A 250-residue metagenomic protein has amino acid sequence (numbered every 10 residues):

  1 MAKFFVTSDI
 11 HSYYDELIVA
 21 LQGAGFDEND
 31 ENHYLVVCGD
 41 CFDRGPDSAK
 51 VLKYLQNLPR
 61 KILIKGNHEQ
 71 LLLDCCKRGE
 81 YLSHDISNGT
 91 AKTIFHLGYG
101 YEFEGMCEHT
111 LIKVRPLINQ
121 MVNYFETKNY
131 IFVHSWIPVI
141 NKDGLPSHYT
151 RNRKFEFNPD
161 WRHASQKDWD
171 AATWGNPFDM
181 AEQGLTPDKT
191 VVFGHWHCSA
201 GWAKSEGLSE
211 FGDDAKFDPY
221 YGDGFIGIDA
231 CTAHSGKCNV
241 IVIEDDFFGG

Functional and structural regions predicted by a protein language model:
M1-L52: N-terminal active-site segment of His-dependent metallophosphoesterases
K3-H11, Y130-W136, I226-I228: Active-site-proximal beta-strand elements of phosphoester/diester hydrolases
V6, L35-V37, L63-I64, I131 (+2 more regions): Residue-level marker for buried hydrophobic side chains located in beta-strands that build the well-ordered beta-sheet
D9, D40, L55, G66-N67 (+5 more regions): Divalent metal-coordination and catalytic microenvironments
H11-D15, D43-P46, Q70-L73, V139 (+3 more regions): Active-site environment of divalent metal-dependent phosphoester hydrolases
S48-K128, P138, E156-W161: Active-site neighborhood of divalent metal-dependent phosphoester bond hydrolases
H109-H134, P138, D143-A203: His/acidic metal-ligating clusters that form di-metal
P177-G250: Conserved beta-sheet core of the metallophosphoesterase superfamily
